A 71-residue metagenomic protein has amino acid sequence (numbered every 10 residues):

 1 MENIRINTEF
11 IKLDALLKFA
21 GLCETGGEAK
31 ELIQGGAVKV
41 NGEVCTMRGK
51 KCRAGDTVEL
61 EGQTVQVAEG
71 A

Functional and structural regions predicted by a protein language model:
M1-I11: A detector for short, charged/polar N-terminal pre-domain segments
E2, G36, E61-Q63: Generic structural motif recognizing short loop/turn segments at the entrances and edges of beta-strands
I4, L16, K30, V58-E61: Intrinsically disordered, low-complexity regions of eukaryotic proteins
E9-A54: A basic, amphipathic helix-loop patch mediating RNA/tRNA/ribosome contacts
V44-A71: C-terminal structural segments of small proteins and small subunits
